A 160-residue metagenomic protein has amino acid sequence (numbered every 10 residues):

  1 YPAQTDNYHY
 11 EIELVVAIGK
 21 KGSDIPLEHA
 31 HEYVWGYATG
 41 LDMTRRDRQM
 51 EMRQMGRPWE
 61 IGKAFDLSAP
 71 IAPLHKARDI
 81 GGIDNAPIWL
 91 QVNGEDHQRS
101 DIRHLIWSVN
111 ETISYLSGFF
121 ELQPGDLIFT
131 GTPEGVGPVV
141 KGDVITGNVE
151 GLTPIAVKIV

Functional and structural regions predicted by a protein language model:
Y1-G40, D47-M50, Q54: Extended, compositionally biased flexible segments
R46-V160: Catalytic-pocket segment enriched in acidic/His residues
